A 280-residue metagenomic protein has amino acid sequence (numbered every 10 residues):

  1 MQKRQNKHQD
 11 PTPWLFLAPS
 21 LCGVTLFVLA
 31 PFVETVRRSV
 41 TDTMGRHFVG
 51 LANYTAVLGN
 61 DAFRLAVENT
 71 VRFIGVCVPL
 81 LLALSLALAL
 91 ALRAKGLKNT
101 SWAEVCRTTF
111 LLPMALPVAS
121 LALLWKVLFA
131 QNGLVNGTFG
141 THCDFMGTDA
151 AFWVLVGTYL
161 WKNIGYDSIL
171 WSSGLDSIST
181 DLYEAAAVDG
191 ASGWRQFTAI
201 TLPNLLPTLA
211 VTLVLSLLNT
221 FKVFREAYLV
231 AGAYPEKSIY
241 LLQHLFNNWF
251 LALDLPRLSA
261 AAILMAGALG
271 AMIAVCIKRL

Functional and structural regions predicted by a protein language model:
M1-H8: Short, Lys/Arg-rich, polar N-terminal cytosolic tail immediately upstream of the first transmembrane signal-anchor
Q9-L280: A structural signal for multi-pass alpha-helical bundles of membrane permease subunits that mediate small-molecule
